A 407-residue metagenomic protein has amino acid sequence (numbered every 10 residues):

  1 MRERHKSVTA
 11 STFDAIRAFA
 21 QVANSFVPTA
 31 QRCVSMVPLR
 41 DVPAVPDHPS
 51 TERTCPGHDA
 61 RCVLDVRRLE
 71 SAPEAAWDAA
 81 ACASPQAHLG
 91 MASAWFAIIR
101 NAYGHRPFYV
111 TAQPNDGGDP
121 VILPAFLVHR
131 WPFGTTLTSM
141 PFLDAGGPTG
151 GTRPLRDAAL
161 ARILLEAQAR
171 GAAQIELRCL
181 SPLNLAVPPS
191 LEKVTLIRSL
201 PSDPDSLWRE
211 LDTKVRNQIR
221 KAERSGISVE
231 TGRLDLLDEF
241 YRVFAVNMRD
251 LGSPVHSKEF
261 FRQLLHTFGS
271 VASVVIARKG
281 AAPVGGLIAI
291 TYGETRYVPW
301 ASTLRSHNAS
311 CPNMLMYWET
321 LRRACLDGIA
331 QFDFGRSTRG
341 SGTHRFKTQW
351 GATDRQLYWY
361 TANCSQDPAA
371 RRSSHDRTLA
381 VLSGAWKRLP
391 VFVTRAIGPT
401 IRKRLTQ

Functional and structural regions predicted by a protein language model:
R2, K6-T12, I16-C55, S139 (+2 more regions): Acyl-donor-binding surface of acyltransferase catalytic domains
I16-F19, F26, V34-R61, Y109 (+4 more regions): Active-site/acyl-donor-binding loops of N-acyltransferases
L64-G117, A125-F133, C179-E192, R198-A309: A conserved beta-strand-loop-helix scaffold within acyl/acetyltransferase catalytic domains
R106, G171-A173, G328: Short loop/turn motifs at secondary-structure junctions
Y109-P114, P132, L143, P154-E166 (+1 more regions): Aromatic (often tryptophan-rich) hydrophobic motifs at membrane interfaces
L127-A145: Conserved acyl-donor/pantetheine-binding loop and adjacent beta-alpha core of acyl/acetyltransferases and related
E176, T231, Q331-G335: Short catalytic-loop micro-motif centered on adjacent basic/acidic residues
